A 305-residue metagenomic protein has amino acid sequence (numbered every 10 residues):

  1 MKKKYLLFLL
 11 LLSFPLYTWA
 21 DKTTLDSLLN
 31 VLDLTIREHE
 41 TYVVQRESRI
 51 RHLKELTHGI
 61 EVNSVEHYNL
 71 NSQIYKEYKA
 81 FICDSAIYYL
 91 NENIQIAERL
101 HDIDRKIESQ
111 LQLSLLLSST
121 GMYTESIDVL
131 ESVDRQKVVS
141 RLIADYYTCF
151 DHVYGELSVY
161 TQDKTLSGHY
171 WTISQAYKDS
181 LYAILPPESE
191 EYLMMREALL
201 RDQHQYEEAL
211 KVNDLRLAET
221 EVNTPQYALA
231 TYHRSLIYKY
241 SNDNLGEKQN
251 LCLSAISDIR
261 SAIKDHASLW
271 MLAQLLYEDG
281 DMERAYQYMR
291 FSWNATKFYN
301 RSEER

Functional and structural regions predicted by a protein language model:
M1-K2: N-terminal secretory signal peptides that target proteins for export/translocation
Y5-F14: Sec-dependent N-terminal signal peptides
P15-E304: A "functional boundary" signal
